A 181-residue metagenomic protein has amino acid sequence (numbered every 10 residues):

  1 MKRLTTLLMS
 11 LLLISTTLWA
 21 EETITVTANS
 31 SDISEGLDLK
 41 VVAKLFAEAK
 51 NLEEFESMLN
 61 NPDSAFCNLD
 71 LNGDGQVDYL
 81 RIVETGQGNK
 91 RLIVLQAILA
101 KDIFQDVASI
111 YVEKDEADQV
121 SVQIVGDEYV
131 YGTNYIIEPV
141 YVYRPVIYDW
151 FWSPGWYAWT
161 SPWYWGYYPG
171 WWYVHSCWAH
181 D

Functional and structural regions predicted by a protein language model:
K2-S10: Sec-dependent signal peptide recognition, specifically the positively charged N-region followed immediately by
T16-A20: Sec/Tat signal peptide C-region and signal peptidase I cleavage site
E22-V41: Short N-terminal segments immediately surrounding and downstream of signal-peptide cleavage
A47-N68: N-proximal, solvent-exposed amphipathic alpha-helical segments enriched in charged/polar residues
C67-Y79: Acidic, glycine-anchored loop motifs typical of Ca2+
K90-L92: N-terminal non-globular segments
Q96-D181: Low-complexity segments
